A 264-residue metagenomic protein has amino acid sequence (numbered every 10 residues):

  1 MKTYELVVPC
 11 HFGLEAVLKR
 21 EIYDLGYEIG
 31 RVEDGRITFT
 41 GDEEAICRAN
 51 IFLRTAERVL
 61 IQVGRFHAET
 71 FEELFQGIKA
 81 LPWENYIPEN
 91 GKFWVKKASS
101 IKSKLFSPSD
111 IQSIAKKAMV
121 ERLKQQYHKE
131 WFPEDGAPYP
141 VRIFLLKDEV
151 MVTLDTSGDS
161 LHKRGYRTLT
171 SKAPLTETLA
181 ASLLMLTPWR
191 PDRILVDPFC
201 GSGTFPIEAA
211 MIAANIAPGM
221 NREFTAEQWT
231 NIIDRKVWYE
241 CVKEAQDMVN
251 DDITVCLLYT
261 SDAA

Functional and structural regions predicted by a protein language model:
K2, L146-K147: Short flexible coil/turn linkers enriched for glycine and charged/polar residues that connect secondary-structure
K2-Y139: Non-catalytic nucleic-acid substrate-recognition regions in nucleic-acid-modifying enzymes
C10-F12, V150-R190, P218-M220: S-adenosyl-L-methionine
D42, A98, L146, T153-D159: Generic beta-structure capping elements
A98, L161-R164, V249: Short glycine/proline-rich turn/loop motifs
L175-S261: Conserved S-adenosyl-L-methionine
